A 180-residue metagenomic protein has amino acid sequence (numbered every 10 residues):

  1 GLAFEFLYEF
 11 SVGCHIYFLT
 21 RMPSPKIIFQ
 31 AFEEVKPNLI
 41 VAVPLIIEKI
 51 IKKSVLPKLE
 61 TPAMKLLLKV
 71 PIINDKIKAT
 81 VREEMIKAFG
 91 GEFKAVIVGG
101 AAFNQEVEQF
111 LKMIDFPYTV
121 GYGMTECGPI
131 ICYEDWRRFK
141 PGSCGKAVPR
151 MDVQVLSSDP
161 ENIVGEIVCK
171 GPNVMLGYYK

Functional and structural regions predicted by a protein language model:
G1-E83: Conserved AMP-binding/adenylation subdomain of ANL enzymes
I16, I40, I77-K180: Conserved AMP-binding/adenylate-forming
